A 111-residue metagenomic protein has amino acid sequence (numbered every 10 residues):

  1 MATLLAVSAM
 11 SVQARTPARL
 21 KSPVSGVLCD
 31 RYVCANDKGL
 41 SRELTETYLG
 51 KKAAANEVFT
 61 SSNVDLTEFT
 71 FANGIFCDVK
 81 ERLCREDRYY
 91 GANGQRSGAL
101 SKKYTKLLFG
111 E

Functional and structural regions predicted by a protein language model:
M1-A2: Sec-dependent signal peptide recognition, specifically the positively charged N-region followed immediately by
L5: N-terminal basic, Ser/Thr-rich segments that initiate or prime the first beta/alpha elements at protein or domain
A9-S11: N-terminal signal peptide c-region/cleavage motif recognized by signal peptidases
A14-E111: Post-signal/leader-peptide non-cytosolic segments of secretory proteins
